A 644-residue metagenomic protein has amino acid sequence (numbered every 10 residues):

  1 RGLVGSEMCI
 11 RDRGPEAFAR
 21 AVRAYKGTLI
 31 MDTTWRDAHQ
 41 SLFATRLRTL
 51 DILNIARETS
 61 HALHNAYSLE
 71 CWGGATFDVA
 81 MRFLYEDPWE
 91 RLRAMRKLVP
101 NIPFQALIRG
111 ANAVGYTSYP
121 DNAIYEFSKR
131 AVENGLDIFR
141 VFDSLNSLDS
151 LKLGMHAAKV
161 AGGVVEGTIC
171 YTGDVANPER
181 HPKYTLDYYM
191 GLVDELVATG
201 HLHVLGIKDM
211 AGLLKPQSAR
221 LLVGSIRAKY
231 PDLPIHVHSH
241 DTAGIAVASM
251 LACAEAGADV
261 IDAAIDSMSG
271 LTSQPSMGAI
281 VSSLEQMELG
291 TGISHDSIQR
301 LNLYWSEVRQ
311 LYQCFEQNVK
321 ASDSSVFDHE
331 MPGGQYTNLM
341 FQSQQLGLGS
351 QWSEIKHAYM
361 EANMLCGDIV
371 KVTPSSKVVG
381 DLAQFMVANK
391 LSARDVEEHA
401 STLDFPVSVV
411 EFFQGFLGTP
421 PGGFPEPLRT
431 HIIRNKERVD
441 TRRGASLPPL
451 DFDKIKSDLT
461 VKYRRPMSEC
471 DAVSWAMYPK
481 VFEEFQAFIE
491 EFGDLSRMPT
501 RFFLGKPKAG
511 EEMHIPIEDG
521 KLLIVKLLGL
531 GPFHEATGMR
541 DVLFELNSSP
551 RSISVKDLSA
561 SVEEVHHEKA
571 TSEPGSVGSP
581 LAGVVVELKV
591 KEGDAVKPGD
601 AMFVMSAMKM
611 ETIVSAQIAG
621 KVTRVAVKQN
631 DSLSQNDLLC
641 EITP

Functional and structural regions predicted by a protein language model:
G2-C9: Short, small-residue-biased leader/transition segments that mark boundaries at the very start of proteins
I30, A38, V141, L205 (+3 more regions): Conserved, mostly hydrophobic/aromatic
I30-T33, Y67-C71, I102-R109, D137-R140 (+4 more regions): Hydrophobic faces of well-ordered beta-strands that scaffold small-molecule active sites in alpha/beta enzyme cores
D51-A75, K129-I138, G200-L202: Catalytic domains of carbohydrate-active enzymes, especially glycoside hydrolases
G73-G191, G212, P216: Active-site beta->alpha loop and helix N-cap motifs at the rims of alpha/beta catalytic domains
A243-A256: Catalytic cores of alpha/beta
V379-G380, Q384-F385, N389-P598: Flexible, low-complexity "carrier/transfer arms" centered on conserved reactive residues that transiently bear covalent
K569-P644: Structured functional modules or segments
